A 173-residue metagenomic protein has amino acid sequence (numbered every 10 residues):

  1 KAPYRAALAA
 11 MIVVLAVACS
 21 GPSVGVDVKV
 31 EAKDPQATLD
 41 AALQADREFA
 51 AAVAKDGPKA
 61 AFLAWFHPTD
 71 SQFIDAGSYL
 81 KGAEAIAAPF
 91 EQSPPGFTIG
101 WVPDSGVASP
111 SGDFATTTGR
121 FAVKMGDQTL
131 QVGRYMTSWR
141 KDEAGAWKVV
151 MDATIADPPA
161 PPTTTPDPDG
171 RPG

Functional and structural regions predicted by a protein language model:
K1-L8: Bacterial N-terminal signal peptides that target proteins for export
L8-A18: Bacterial N-terminal signal peptides
C19-A60, A64, A160-G173: Short, low-complexity N-terminal intrinsically disordered segments enriched in polar/charged residues
G21-D27, V132-A160: Short beta-strand edge/turn micro-motifs at domain boundaries
D40, G57-P110: A solvent-exposed, acidic/Ser-Thr-rich amphipathic alpha-helical stretch
F49, W101, F114-T118, S138-W139 (+2 more regions): Short, structured motif recognition centered on aromatic/hydrophobic residues
I86, F90, P103-A108, G119-V123 (+2 more regions): Hydrophobic/aromatic beta-strand elements that line small-molecule binding cavities or substrate pockets in beta-rich
G106-F114, G126-Q128, R140-A146: A short, structured loop/turn motif at beta-sheet edges
